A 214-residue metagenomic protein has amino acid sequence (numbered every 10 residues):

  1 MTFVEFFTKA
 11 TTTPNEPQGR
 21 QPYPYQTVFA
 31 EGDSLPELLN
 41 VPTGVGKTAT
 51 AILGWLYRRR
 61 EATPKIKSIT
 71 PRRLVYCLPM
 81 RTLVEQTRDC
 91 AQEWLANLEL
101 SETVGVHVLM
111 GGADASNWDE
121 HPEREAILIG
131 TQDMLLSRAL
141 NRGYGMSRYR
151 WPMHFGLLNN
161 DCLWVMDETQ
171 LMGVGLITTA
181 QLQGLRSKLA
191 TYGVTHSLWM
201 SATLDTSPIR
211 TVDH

Functional and structural regions predicted by a protein language model:
M1-H214: N-terminal helicase ATP-binding lobe
